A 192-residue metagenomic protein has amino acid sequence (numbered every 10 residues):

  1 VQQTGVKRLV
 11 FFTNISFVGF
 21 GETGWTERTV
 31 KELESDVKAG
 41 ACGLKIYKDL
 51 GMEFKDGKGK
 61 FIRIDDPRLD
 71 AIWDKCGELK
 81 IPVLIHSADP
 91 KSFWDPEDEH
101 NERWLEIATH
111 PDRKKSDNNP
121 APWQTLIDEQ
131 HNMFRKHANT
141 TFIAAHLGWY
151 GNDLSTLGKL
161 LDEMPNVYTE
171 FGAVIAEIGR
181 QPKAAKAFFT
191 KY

Functional and structural regions predicted by a protein language model:
Q2-K114, I175, K183: Active-site gating/metal-coordination segments in enzymes
N118, Q124-Y192: H/E-rich (His + Asp/Glu) clusters that bind or coordinate divalent metals
